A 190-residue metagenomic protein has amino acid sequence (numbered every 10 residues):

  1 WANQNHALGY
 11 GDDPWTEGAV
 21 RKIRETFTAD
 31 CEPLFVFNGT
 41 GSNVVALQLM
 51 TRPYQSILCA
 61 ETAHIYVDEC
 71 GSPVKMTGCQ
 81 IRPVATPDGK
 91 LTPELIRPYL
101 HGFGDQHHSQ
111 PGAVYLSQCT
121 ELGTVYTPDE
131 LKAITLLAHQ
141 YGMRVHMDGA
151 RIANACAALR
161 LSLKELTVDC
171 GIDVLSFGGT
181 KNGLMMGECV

Functional and structural regions predicted by a protein language model:
W1-V190: Conserved PLP-enzyme active-site core in the AAT-like
